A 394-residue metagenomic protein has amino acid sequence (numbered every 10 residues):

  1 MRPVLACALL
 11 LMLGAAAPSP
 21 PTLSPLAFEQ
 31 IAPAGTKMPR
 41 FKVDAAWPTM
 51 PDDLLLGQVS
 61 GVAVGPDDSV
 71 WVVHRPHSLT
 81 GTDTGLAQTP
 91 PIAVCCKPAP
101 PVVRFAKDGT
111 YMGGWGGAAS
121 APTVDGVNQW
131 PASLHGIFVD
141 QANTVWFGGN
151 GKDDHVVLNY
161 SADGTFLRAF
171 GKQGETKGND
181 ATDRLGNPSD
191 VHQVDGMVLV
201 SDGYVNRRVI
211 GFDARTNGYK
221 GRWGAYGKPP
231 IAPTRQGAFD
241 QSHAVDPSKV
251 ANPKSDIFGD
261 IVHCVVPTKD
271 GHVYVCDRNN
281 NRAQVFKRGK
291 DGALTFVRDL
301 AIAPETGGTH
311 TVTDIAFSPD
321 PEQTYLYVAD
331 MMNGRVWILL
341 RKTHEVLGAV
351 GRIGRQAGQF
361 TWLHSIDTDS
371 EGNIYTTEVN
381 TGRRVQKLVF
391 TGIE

Functional and structural regions predicted by a protein language model:
L23-L26, A45-A87: Beta-strand-rich domains and repeat architectures in extracellular enzymes and scaffolds, especially beta-propellers
A32-L55, P247-S248: A short helix->beta-strand "capping" segment at the edge of beta-propeller domains
D53-P66, P98-P100, S120-T144, E175-M197 (+3 more regions): Beta-rich, blade/repeat-based domains predominating in secreted/periplasmic proteins but also intracellular
V70-W71, T144-F147, V198-S201, H272-V275 (+2 more regions): Conserved beta-propeller blade signature
V73-A99, G149-H155, S201, I210 (+1 more regions): Short, conserved, GDST-rich strand-edge loop motifs in beta-rich repeat architectures
A99-V103, V156-L158, R208-G211, R282-Q284 (+2 more regions): A short loop-to-beta-strand structural motif that recurs across blades of beta-propeller domains
H272-F286, L300, T306-E345: Loop/turn-rich, solvent-exposed surfaces of beta-rich toroidal or solenoidal domains
T361-E394: Blade-level signature of beta-propeller repeat domains, shared across WD40, Kelch, NHL, RCC1 and BNR/Asp-box propellers
